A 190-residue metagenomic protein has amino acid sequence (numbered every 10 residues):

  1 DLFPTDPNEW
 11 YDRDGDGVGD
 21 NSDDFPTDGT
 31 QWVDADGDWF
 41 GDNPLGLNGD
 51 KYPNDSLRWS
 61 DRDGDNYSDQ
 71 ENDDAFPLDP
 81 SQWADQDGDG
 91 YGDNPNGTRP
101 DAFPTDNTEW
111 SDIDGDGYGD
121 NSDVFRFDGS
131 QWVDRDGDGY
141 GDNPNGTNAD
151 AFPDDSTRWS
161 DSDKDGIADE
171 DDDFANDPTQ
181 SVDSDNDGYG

Functional and structural regions predicted by a protein language model:
D1-G190: Extracellular calcium-associated, cysteine-rich motifs in secreted modular proteins
